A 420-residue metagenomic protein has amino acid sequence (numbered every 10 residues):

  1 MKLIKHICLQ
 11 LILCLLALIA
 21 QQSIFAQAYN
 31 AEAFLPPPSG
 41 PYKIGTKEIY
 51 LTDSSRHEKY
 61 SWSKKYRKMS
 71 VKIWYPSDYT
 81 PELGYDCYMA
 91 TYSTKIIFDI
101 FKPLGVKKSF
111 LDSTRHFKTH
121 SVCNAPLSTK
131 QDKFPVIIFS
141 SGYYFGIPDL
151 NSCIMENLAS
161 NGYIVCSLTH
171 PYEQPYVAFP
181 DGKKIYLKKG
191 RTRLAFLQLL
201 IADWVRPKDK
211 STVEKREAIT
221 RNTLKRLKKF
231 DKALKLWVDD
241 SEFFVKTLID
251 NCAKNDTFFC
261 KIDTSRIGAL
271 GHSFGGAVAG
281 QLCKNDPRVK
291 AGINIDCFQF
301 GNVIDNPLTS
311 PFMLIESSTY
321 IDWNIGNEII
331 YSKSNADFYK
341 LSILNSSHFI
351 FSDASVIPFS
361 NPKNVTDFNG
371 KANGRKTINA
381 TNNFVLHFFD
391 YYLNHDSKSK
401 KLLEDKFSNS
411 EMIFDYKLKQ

Functional and structural regions predicted by a protein language model:
M1-A28: Bacterial Sec-dependent N-terminal signal peptides
Q27-I137, G370-K371: Domain-level recognition of soluble alpha/beta enzyme cores, biased toward histidine phosphatases/phosphomutases
A28-P36, P41, G45-T46, S54-S55 (+4 more regions): Alpha/beta-hydrolase-fold serine-hydrolase catalytic core, especially in secreted/extracellular enzymes
D78-I96, Y172-V177, Y339-P358: Short, solvent-exposed beta-strand-terminating loops
H120-F134, F139-A178, Y320-D322: Short substrate-entry loop that stabilizes the transition state in hydrolases
F179-K261: Alpha/beta-hydrolase active-site loop
F243-P307: Primarily recognizes the serine-hydrolase "nucleophile elbow" in alpha/beta-hydrolase and SGNH/GDSL folds
K290-F351: The feature captures the conserved acid-bearing segment of alpha/beta-hydrolase catalytic domains
